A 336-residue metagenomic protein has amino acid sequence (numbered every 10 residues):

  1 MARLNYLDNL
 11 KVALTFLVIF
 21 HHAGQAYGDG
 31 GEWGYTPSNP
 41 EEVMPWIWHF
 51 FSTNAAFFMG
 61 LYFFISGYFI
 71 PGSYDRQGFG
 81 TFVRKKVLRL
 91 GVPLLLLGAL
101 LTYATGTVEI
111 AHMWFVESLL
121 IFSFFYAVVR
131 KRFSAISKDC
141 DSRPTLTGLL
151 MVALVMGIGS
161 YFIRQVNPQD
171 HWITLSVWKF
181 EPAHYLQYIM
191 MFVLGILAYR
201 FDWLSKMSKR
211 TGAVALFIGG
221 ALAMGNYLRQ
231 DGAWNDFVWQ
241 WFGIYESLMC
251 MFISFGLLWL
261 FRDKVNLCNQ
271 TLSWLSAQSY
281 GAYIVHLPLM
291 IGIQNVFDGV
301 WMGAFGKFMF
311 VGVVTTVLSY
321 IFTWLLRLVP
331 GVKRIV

Functional and structural regions predicted by a protein language model:
M1-V336: Alpha-helical transmembrane segments and their immediate juxtamembrane cytosolic regions
